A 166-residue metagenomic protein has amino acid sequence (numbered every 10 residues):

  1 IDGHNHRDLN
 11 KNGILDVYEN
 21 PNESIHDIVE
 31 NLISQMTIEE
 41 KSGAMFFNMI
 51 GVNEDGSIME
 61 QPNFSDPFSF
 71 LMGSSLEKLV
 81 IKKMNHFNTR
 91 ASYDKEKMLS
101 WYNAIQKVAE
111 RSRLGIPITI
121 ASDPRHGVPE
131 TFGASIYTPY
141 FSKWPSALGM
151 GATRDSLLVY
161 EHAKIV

Functional and structural regions predicted by a protein language model:
I1-V166: N-terminal beta-rich core of secreted/periplasmic extracellular enzymes
